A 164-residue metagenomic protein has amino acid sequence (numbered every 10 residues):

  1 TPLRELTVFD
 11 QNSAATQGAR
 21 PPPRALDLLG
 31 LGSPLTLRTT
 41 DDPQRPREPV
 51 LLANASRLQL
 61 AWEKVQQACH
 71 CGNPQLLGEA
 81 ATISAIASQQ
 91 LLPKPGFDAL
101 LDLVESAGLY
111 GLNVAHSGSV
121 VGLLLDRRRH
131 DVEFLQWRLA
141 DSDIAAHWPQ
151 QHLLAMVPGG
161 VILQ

Functional and structural regions predicted by a protein language model:
T1-G111, L124-D141, A145-Q164: ATP-dependent small-molecule kinase catalytic core of the GHMP/sugar-kinase superfamily and closely related
V114-V120: Short Gly/Ser/Thr- and Asp/Glu-enriched loop/turn motifs at secondary-structure junctions
